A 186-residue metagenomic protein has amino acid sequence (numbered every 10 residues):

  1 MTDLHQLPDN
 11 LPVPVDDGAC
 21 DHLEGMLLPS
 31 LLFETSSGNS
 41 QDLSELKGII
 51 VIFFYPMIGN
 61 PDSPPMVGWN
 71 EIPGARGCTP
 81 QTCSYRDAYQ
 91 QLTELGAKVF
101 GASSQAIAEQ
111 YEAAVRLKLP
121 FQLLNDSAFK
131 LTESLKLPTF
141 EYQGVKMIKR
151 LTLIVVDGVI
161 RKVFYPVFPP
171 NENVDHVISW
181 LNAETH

Functional and structural regions predicted by a protein language model:
M1-H186: Chalcogenol-based redox active-site neighborhoods
